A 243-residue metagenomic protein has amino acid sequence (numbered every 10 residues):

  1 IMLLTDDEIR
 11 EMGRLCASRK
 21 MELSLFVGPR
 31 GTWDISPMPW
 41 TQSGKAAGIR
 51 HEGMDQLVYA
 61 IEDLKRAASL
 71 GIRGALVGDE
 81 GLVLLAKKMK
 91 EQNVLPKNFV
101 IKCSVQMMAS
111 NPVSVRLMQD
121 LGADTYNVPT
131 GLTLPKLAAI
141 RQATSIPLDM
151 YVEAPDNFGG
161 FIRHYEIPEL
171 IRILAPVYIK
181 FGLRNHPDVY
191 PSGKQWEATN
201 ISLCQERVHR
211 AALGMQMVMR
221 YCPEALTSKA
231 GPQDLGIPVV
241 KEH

Functional and structural regions predicted by a protein language model:
I1-I72, V77-A109, L134-H243: Active-site pocket-lining/capping segments in soluble small-molecule metabolic enzymes
A68, Q119-D120: Non-catalytic positions within long, well-ordered alpha-helices that form the structural scaffold/packing of enzyme
D120-G131, P135: Charged, low-complexity C-terminal accessory regions
